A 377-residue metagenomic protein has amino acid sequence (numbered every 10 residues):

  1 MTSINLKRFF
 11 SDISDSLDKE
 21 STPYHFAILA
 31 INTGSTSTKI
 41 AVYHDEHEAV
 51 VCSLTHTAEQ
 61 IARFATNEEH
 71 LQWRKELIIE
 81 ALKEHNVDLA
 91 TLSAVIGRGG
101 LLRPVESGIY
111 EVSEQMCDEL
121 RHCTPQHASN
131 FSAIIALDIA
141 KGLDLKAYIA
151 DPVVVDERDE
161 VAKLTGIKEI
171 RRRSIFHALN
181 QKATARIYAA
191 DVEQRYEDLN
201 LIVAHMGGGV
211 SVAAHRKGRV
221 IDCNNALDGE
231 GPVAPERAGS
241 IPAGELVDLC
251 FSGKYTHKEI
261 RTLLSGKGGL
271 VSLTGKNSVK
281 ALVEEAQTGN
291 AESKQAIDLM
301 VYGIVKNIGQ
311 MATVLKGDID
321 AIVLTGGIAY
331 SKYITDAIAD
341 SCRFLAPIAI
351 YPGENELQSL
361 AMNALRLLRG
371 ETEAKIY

Functional and structural regions predicted by a protein language model:
H25-E69: Short glycine-rich, Thr/Ser-proximal phosphate-binding strand/loop in the N-terminal lobe of ATP-dependent enzymes
V51-A90, E114, L120-T124: N-terminal phosphate-binding loop and adjacent alpha-helix
E80-S93, D191-Q194, I308-D320: Phosphate/pyrophosphate-binding loops at sites that engage ATP/ADP/AMP, CoA/4′-phosphopantetheine, polyphosphate
L82-A128, K146, V154-G166: Short beta-strand-loop/turn "lid" adjacent to the catalytic site in phosphate-handling enzymes
F131-D138, I149, L164-N200, K217 (+1 more regions): Glycine-rich phosphate-binding loop plus the immediately following alpha-helix
T262-K316: Adenine-nucleotide phosphate-binding core of ATP-dependent small-molecule kinases
I319-I338: Glycine-rich phosphate-binding loops at beta-strand->alpha-helix junctions
K332, D336-M362: Conserved phosphate-binding/catalytic loops in two-lobed NTP-binding clefts
